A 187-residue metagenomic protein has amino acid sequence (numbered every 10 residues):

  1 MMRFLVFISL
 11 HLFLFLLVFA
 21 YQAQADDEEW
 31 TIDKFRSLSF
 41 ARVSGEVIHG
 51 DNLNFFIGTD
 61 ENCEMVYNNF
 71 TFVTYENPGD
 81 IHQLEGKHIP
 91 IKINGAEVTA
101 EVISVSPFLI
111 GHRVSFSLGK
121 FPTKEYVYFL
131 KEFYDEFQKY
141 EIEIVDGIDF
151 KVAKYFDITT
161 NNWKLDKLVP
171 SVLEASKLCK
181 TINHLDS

Functional and structural regions predicted by a protein language model:
M1-A25: Classical Sec-dependent N-terminal signal peptides that target proteins to the secretory pathway
A23-S187: A generic "folded-domain core" signal
